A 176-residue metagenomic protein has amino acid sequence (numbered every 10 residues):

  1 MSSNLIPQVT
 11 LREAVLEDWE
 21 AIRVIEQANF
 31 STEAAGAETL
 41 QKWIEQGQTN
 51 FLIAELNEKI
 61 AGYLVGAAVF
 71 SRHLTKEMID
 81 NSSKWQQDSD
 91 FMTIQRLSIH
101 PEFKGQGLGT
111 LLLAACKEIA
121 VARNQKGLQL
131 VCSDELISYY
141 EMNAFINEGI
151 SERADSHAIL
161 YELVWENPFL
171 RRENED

Functional and structural regions predicted by a protein language model:
Q8-I22: A short beta-loop-alpha structural element at the N-terminal edge of CoA-dependent acyl/N-acetyltransferase catalytic
V9, K59-Y63, M92: Glycine-rich phosphate/pyrophosphate-binding loop shared by adenosine-nucleotide-utilizing enzymes
V15, K126, S133-D134, R153-D176: C-terminal "cap" of GNAT-fold acetyltransferases
F30-I60, V65-K84: Active-site rim helix/loop that mediates acceptor-substrate recognition in acyltransferases
L64-S98, K104, A154-I159: Conserved acyl-donor/pantetheine-binding loop and adjacent beta-alpha core of acyl/acetyltransferases and related
V69-S71, V131, E141, I146-E162: Conserved catalytic-core motifs of GNAT/GCN5-like acyltransferases
I99, G105-E118: Conserved acetyl-CoA-binding loop-helix of GNAT-fold acetyltransferases
L113, I119-C132: Conserved GNAT acetyl-CoA-binding A-motif
